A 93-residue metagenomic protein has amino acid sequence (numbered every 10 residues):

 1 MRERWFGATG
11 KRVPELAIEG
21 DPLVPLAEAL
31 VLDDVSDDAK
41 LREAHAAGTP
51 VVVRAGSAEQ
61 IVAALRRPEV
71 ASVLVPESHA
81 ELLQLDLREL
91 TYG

Functional and structural regions predicted by a protein language model:
M1-L23: N-terminal amphipathic alpha-helix/helix-capping segment at the start of soluble metabolic enzymes
G10, V24-L26, R66-P68: Alpha-helix termination/capping residues and helix-transition junctions
P14-G20, A27-D33, V51-R54, A71-P76: Hydrophobic faces of well-ordered beta-strands that scaffold small-molecule active sites in alpha/beta enzyme cores
L23-P25, V31-H45, A58: N-terminal active-site wall of soluble small-molecule enzyme domains
A39-E43, A63, L85: Alpha-helical scaffolding segments of alpha/beta enzyme cores, especially the outer helices of TIM-barrel or partial
E43-V53, G93: Short beta-strand/loop segments at the ligand-binding rim of alpha/beta enzyme cores
G56-A71: Catalytic cores of alpha/beta
H79-G93: C-terminal helical cap(s) of enzyme catalytic domains, especially alpha/beta-barrels
